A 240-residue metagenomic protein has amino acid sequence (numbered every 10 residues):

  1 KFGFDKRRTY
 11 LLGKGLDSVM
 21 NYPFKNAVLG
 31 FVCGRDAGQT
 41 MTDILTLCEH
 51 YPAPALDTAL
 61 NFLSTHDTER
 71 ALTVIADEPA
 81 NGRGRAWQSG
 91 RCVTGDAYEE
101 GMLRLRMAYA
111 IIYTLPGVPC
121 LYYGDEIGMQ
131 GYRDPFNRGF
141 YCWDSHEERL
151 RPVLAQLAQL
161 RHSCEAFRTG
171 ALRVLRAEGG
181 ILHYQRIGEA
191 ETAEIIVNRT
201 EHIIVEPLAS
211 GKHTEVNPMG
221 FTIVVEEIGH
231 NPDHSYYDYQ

Functional and structural regions predicted by a protein language model:
K1-A59, Q130-Q156: Active-site-proximal helices and loops of the catalytic beta/alpha 8
F2-F4, T65-E69, E126-M129, R199-H202 (+2 more regions): Short, solvent-exposed loop/turn segments at secondary-structure junctions
G38-M41, L45-L47, P79-R106: Aromatic-anchored helix/helix-loop segment that forms the rim or "lid" of small-molecule/cofactor binding pockets
C48-H50, Y109-I111, M129, G179-E189: Short, surface-exposed beta-strand/loop micro-motifs that present aromatic residues
L60-V93, Y109-E147: Aromatic/acidic polysaccharide-binding cleft in carbohydrate-active enzymes
R149, L175-L208: Carbohydrate-binding surface patches
R149-G170: Conserved, function-defining core regions and hallmark residues within catalytic/recognition domains
H213-Q240: C-terminal beta-strand-rich structural cap/linker in extracellular carbohydrate-active enzymes
